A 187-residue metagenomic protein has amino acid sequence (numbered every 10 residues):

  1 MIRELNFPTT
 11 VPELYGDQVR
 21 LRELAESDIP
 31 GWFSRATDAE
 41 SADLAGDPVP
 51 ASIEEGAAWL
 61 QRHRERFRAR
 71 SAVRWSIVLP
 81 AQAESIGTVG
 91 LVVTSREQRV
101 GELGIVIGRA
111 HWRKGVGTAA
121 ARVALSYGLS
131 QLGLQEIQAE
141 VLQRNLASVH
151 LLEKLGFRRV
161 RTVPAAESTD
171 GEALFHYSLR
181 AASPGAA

Functional and structural regions predicted by a protein language model:
M1-P30, S34-A39, R74, V78-A187: Acyl-donor (CoA/ACP) binding surface of acyl/acetyltransferases
E40-R62, V73-W75: Conserved GNAT-fold acetyl-CoA-binding loop/helix
R66-R70: Short loop/turn motifs at secondary-structure junctions and domain boundaries
